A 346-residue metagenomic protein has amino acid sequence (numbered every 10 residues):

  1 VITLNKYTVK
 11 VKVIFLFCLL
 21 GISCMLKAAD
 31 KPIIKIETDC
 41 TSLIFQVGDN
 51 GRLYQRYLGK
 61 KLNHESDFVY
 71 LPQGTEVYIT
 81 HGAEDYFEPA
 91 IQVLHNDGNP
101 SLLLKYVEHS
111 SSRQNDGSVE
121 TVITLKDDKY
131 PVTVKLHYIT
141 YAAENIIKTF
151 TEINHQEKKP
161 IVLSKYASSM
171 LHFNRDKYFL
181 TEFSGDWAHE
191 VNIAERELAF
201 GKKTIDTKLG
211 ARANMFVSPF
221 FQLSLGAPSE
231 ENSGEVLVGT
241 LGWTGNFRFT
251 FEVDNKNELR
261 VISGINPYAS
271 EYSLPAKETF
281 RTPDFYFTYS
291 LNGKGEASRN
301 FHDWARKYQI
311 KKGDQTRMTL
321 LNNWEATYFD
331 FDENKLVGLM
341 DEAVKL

Functional and structural regions predicted by a protein language model:
V1-K31: Bacterial Sec-dependent N-terminal signal peptides
A29-I33, N255-P275: Short acidic, Pro/Gly- and aromatic-enriched capping/linker segments at domain boundaries
D30-I44, R52-E252, Y268: Polysaccharide-binding surfaces and accessory modules of carbohydrate-active proteins
C40, N99-Y106, Y272-L291: Short Pro-Gly-centered flexible turn/kink motifs
C40, T151, K277, L321 (+1 more regions): Conserved, mostly hydrophobic/aromatic
L125, E144-I146, D186, F247 (+2 more regions): Feature activates predominantly on carbohydrate-active enzymes
T288-N300: Short, Lys/Arg- and Gly-enriched loop/turn segments at beta-strand edges
N300-L346: An acidic-aromatic substrate-binding cleft motif
